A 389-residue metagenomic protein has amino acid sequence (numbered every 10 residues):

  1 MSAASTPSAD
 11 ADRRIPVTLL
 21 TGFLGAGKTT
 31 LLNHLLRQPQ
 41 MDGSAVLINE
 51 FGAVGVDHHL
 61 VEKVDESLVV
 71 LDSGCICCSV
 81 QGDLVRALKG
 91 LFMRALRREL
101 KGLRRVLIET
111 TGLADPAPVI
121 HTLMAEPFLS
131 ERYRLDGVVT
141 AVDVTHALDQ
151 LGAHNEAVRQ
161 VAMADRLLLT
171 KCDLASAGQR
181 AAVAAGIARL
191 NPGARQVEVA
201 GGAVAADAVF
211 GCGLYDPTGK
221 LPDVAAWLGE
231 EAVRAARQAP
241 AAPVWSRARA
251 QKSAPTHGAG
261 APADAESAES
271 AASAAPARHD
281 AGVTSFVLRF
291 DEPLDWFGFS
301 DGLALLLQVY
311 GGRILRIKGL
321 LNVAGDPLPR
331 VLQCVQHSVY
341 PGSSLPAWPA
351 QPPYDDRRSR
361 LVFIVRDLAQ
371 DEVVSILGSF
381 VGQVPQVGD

Functional and structural regions predicted by a protein language model:
S2-A4, A9, R159, R166 (+2 more regions): C-terminal accessory "lid"/substrate-recognition subdomains
A3-T21, A26, T30-Q150: Nucleotide-state-sensitive switch-loop elements of NTP-binding domains
Q40, L100-K101, A162, Y354-R357: Flexible, charged surface loops at secondary-structure boundaries
L47-N49, T140-D143, L168-K171, V287-R289 (+1 more regions): Conserved beta-strand segments of the P-loop GTPase G domain that flank and frequently precede/overlap
H59, V70-L71, C75, L84 (+9 more regions): Short amphipathic alpha-helical patches
V106-T110, L167-L169, R360: Short glycine-rich or small-residue beta-strand-to-loop segments that form or flank ligand, phosphate, metal/Fe-S
A114-G137, A141-G193: Conserved C-terminal guanine-recognition region of P-loop GTPase G domains, centered on the G4
